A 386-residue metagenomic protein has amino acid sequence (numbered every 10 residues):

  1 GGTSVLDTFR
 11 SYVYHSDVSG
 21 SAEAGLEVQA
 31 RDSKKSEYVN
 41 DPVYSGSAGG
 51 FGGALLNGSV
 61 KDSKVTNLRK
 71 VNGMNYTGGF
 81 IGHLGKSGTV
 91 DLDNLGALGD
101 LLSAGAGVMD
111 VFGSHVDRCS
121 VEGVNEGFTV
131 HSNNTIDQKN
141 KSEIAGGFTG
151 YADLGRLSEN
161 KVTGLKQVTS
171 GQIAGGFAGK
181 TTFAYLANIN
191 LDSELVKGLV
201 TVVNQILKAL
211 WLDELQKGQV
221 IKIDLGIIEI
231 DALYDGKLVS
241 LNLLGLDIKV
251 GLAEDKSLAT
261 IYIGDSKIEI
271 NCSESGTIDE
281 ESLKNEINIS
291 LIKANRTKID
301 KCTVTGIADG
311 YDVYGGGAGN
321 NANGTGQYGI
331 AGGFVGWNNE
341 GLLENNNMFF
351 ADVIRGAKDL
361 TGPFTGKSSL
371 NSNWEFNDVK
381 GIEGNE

Functional and structural regions predicted by a protein language model:
G1-E386: Surface-exposed loop/turn motifs in large extracellular/passenger domains
